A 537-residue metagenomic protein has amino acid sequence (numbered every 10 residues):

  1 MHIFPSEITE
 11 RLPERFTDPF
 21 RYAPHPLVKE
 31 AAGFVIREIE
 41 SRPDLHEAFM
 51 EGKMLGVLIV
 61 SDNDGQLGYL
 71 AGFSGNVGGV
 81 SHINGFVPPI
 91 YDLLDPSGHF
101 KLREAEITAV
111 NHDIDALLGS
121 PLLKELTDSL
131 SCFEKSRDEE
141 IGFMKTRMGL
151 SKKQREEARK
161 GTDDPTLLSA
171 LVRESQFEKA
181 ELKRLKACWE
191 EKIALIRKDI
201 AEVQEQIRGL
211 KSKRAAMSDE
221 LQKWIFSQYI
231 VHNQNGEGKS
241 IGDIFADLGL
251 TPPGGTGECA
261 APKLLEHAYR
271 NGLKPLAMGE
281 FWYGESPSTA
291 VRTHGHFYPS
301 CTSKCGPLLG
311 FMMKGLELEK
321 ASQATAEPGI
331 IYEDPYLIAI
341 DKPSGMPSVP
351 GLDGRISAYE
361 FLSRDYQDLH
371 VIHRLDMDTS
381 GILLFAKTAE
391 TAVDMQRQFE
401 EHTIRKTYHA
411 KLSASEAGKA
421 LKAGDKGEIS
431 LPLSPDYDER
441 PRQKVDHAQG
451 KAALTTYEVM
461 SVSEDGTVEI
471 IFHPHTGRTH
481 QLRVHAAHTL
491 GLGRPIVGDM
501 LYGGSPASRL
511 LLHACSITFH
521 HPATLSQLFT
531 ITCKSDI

Functional and structural regions predicted by a protein language model:
M1-I537: RNA pseudouridine synthases
